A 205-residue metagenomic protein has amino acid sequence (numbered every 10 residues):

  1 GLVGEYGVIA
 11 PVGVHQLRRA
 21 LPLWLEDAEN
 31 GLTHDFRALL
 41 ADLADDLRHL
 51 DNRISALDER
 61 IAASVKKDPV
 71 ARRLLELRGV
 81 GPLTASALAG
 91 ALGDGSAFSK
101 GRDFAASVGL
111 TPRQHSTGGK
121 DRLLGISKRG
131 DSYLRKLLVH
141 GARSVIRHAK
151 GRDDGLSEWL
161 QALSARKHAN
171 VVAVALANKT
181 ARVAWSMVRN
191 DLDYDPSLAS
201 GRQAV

Functional and structural regions predicted by a protein language model:
G1, I54-L57, G93-A97, R143-D153 (+1 more regions): Short helix-capping/linker segments at secondary-structure and domain boundaries
G1-A71, D153, G201-Q203: Glycine-rich, often acidic, oxyanion-interacting loops/wings at catalytic, nucleic-acid, or phospho-protein interfaces
L39, D46, G130, H168 (+1 more regions): Conserved acidic
L50, L138, T180: A residue-level signal for conserved active-site and pocket-lining positions in enzyme catalytic cores
R73-E76, P82-A165, A169, A204-V205: Phosphate-backbone recognition surface of nucleic-acid-processing proteins
S164-V205: Basic, amphipathic alpha-helical segments enriched in Lys/Arg and hydrophobic/aromatic residues
